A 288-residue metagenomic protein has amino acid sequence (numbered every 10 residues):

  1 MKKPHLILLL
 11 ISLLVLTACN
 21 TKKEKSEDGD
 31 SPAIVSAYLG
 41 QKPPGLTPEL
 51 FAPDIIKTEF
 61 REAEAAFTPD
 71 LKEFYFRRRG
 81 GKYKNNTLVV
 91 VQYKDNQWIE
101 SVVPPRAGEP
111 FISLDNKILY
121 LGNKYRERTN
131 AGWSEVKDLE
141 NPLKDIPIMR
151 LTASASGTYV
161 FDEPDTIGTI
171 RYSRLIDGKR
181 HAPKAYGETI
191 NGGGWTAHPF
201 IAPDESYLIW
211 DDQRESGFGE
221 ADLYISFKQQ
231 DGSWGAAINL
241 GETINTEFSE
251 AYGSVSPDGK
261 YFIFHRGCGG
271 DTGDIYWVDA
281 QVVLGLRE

Functional and structural regions predicted by a protein language model:
M1, N20-T21: Intrinsically disordered, low-complexity sequence elements enriched in Ser/Thr/Gly/Pro
M1-L8: Bacterial N-terminal signal peptides that target proteins for export
L8-L9, G132: A periodicity- and composition-biased signal for non-globular, repetitive helical segments
L16-A18: C-terminal motif of bacterial Sec signal peptides marking the signal peptidase cleavage site
K23-E288: Short, conserved micro-motifs composed of acidic
